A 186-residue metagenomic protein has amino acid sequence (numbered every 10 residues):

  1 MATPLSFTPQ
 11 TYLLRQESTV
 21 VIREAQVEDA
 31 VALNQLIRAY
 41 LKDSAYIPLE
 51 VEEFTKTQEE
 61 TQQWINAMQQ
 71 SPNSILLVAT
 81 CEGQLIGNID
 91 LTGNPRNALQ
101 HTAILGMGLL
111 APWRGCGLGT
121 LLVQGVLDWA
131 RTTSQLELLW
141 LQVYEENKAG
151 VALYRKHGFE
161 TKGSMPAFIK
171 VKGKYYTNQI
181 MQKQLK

Functional and structural regions predicted by a protein language model:
T3-S6, R15, L41, E53-P112 (+3 more regions): Acetyl-CoA-dependent GNAT
F7, L138-V143, R155, E160-Y176: Conserved catalytic-core motifs of GNAT/GCN5-like acyltransferases
V21-Q35: A short beta-loop-alpha structural element at the N-terminal edge of CoA-dependent acyl/N-acetyltransferase catalytic
S44-E52: A short, aromatic/hydrophobic, helix- or strand-capping loop or linear motif that either lines the entrance/gate
S74, Y176-I180: Short hydrophobic/aromatic beta-strand or adjacent loop that forms the aromatic wall/cage of a ligand/substrate-binding
V78, D90, I104-G108, G117 (+3 more regions): Conserved beta-strand segments that form the floor/walls of ligand-binding pockets within enzyme and binding domains
Q84, L110-Q124, E145-A152, K156: Conserved glycine-rich acetyl-CoA-binding loop
V123, A130-Q142: Conserved GNAT acetyl-CoA-binding A-motif
